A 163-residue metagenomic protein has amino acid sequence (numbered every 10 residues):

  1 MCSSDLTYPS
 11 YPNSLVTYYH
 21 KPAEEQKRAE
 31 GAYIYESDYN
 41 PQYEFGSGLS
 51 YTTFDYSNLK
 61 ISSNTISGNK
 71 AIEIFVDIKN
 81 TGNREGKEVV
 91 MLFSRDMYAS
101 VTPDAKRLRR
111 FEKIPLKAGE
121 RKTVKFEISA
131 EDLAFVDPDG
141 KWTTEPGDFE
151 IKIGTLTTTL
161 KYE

Functional and structural regions predicted by a protein language model:
S4-K87, P146, E150-I153: Secreted, periplasmic, or luminal enzymes acting at the cell surface/secretory milieu
S62, K79-T81, R95, E127-E131: Solvent-exposed residues in well-ordered beta-strands and their adjoining turns, especially edge/terminal strands
S62, R110-E112, G140: Short, conserved secondary-structure segments in the cores of folded domains
A71-E73, R121-K125, T157: Intrinsic-disorder/low-complexity, polar/charged segments enriched in Ser/Thr/Lys/Arg/Asp/Glu/Gln
N83-S100, K106-L108: Short acidic, flexible loop segments centered on an aromatic residue
S100-V136: Intrinsically disordered, low-complexity Pro/Gly/Ser/Thr-rich segments with frequent PxxP/GP/PP motifs and embedded
S129-E163: Terminal connector regions
